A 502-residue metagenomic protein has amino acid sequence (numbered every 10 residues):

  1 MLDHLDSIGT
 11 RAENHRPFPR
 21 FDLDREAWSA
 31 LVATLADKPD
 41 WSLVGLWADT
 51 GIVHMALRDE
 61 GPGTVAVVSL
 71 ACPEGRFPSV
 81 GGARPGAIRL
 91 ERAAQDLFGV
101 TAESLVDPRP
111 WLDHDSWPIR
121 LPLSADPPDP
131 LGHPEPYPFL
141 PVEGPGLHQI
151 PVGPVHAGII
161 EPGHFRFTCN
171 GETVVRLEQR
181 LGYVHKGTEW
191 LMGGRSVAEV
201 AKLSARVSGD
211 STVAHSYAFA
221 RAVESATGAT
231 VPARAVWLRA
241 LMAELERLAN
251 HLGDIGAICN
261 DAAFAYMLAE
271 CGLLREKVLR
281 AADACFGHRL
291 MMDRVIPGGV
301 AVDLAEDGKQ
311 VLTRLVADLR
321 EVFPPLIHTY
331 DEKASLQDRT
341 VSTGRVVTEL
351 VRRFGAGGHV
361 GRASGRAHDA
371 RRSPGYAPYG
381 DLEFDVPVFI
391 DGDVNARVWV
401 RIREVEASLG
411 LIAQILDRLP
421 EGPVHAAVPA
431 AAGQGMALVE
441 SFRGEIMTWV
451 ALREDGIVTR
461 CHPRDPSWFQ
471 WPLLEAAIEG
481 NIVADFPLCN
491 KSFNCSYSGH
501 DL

Functional and structural regions predicted by a protein language model:
M1-T173, L315, L336-T343, S408 (+1 more regions): Terminal low-complexity/charged segments
T34, D96-L97, R206, A222-A226 (+11 more regions): Generic, well-ordered alpha-helical scaffold segments in large soluble proteins
L46-D49, G256-D261, M291-I296, Y330 (+2 more regions): Short coil/turn segments at secondary-structure boundaries
G99-P108, A229-V236, H288-M292: Short secondary-structure capping/junction motifs at helix and strand boundaries
S104-L112, N260-M267, M292-I296: Short, glycine/acidic-rich hinge or "gate" loops at secondary-structure transitions that mediate conformational
H148-D261, D283, G358-P387, S441-L502: Active-site- and interface-proximal helix/loop "cap" or "latch" segments in soluble metabolic and energy-transducing
M267-C271, A281-A432: Intrinsically disordered, low-complexity regulatory segments
A426-W449: Flexible, glycine/threonine-enriched loop-and-boundary segments that flank and lead into catalytic domains of large
